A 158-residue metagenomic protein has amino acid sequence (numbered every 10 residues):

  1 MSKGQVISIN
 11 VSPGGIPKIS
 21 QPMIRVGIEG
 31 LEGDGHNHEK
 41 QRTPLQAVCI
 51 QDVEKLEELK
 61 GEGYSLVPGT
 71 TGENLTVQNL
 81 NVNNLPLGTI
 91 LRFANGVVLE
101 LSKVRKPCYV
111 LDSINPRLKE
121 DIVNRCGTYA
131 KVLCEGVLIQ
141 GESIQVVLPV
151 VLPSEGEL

Functional and structural regions predicted by a protein language model:
M1-V98, K103-R105, V137, L148-L158: Electropositive, beta-rich accessory/interaction domains or terminal extensions that provide binding surfaces
Y64-N74, D112-G127: Short, basic/aromatic beta-hairpin or loop at an interaction surface
K106-L118, E155-L158: Short, compositionally biased
I139-S143: Short, well-structured beta-strand-loop connectors
